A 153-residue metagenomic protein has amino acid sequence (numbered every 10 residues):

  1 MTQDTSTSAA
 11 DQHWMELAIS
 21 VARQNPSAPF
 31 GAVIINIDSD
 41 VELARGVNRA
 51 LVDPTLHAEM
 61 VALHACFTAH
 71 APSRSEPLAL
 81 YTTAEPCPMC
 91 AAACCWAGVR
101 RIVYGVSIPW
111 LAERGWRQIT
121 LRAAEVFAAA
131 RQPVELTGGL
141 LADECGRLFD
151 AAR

Functional and structural regions predicted by a protein language model:
M1-N25, P86, A93-R153: Zinc-dependent deaminase
Q12, L56, M60, P88: Glycine-rich phosphate-binding loop at the start of an alpha helix
A18, G31, A62: Conserved hydrophobic/aromatic pocket- or pore-lining residues that grip, position, or stack substrates in active sites
F30, E76-L78, V134: Residue-level recognition of the N-termini of beta-strands and the immediately preceding loop/turn
F30-D40: Short beta-strand scaffold segments in enzyme catalytic cores
V41-A50: Short beta->alpha transition motifs characteristic of CBS
L51-A65: A short, polar/charged loop-to-alpha-helix boundary motif
H64-A97: Helix-adjacent hinge/juxtasegments
